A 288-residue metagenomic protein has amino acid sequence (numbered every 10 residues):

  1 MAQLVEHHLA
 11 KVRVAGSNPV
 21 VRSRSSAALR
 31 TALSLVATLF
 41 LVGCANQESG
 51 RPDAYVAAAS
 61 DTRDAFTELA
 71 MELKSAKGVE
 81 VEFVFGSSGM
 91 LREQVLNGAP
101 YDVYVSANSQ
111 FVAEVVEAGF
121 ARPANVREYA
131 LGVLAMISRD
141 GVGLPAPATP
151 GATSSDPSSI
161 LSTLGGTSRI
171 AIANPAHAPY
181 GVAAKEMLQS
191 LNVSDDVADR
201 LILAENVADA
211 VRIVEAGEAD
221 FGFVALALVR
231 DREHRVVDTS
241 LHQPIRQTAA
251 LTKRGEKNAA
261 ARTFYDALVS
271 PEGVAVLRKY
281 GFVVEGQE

Functional and structural regions predicted by a protein language model:
V5, A10, S26-A27: Short linear segments in intrinsically disordered or otherwise low-structure-confidence regions
V12, P19-V21: Short linear/disordered segments characteristic of secreted peptide precursors and small low-complexity proteins
V21-D53, Q287-E288: Short, low-complexity disordered leader/linker segments with a strong preference for bacterial N-terminal type II
C44-E80, V84, G89, E93-N97 (+4 more regions): Exported/periplasmic ABC-transporter solute-binding proteins
R122-N125: Short, P/G- and charge-enriched loop/turn segments at secondary-structure junctions
V133: Active-site-adjacent helical/loop segments in soluble small-molecule enzymes
